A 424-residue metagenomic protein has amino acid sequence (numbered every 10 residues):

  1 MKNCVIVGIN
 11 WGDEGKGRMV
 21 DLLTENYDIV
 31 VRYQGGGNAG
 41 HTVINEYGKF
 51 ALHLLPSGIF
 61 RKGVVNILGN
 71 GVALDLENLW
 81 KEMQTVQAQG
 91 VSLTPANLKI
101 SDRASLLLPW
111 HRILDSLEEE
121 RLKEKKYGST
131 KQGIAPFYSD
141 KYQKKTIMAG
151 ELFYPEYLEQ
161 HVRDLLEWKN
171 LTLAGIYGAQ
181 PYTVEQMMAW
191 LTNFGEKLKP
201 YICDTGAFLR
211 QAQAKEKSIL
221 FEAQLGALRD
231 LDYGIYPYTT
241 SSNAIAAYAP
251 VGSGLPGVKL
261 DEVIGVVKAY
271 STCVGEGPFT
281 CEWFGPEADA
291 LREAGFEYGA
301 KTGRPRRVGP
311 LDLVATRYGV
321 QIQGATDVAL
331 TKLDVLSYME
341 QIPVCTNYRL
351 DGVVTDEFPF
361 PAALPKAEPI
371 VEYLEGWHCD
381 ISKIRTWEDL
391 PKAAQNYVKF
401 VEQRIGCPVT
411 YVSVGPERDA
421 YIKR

Functional and structural regions predicted by a protein language model:
M1-R424: Non-transmembrane, aqueous-exposed alpha-helical and coiled segments at domain scale
